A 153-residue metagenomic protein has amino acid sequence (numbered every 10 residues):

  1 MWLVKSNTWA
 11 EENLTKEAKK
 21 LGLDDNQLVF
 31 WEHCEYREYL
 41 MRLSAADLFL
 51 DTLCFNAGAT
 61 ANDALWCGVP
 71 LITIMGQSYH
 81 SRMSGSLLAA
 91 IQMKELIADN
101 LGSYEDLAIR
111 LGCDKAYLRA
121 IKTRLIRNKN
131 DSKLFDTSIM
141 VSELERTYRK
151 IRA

Functional and structural regions predicted by a protein language model:
M1, E11, T15, A45 (+1 more regions): N-terminal targeting/docking segments
M1-W2, V29: A structural signal for isolated positions on well-ordered beta-strands in alpha/beta enzyme cores
W2-L3, T73: Structural beta-sheet core signal
V4-K20, C34, D106-A153: C-terminal amphipathic helix plus adjacent low-complexity, charged tail appended to glycosyltransferase catalytic
V4-N7, H33, N56-G58, Q77: Short, solvent-exposed turn/loop segments enriched in Gly/Ser/Thr/Pro and often Arg
D25, L43, L48, T52-F135: Catalytic binding pocket for nucleotide-activated donors in carbohydrate/polymer assembly enzymes
N26-E35, L53: Active-site donor-binding acidic/aromatic loop of nucleotide-activated sugar and phosphosugar transferases involved
R37-L40: Short hydrophobic/charged patches on amphipathic alpha-helices used for structural packing and interfaces
